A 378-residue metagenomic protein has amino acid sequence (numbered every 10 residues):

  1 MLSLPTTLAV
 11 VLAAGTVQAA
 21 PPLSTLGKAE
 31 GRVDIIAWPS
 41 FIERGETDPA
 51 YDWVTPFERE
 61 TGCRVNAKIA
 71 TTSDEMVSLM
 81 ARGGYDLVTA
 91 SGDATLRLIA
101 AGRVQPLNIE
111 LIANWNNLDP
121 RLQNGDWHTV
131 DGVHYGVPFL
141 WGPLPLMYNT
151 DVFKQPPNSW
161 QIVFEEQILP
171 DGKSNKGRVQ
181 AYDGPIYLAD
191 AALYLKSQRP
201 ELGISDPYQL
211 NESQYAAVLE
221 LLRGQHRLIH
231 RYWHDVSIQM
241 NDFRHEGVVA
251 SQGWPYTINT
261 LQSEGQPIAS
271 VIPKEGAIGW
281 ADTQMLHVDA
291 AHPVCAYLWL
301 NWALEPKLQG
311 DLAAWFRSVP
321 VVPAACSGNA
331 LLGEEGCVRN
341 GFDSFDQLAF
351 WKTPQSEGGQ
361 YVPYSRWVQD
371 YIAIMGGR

Functional and structural regions predicted by a protein language model:
M1-V33, R378: Short, low-complexity disordered leader/linker segments with a strong preference for bacterial N-terminal type II
A20-L98: Early extracytoplasmic/lumenal segment of secretory-pathway proteins
P21-L23, A70-P106, N116-D131, E166 (+1 more regions): Pocket-flanking alpha-helical
E43-D48, T95-I238: Extracytoplasmic ligand-binding site segments that recognize negatively charged/polar headgroups
D86-S91, Y232, V249-W254, A269-S270: Paired acidic/hydrophobic, glycine-rich loop segments that form the ligand-binding mouth/hinge of periplasmic-binding
G253, Q262-W315, G377-R378: Extracytoplasmic/periplasmic substrate-recognition and gating elements
L286-W351: Mature extracytoplasmic/periplasmic domains
Q347-R378: Conserved C-terminal helix/tail region of periplasmic/extracytoplasmic solute-binding proteins
